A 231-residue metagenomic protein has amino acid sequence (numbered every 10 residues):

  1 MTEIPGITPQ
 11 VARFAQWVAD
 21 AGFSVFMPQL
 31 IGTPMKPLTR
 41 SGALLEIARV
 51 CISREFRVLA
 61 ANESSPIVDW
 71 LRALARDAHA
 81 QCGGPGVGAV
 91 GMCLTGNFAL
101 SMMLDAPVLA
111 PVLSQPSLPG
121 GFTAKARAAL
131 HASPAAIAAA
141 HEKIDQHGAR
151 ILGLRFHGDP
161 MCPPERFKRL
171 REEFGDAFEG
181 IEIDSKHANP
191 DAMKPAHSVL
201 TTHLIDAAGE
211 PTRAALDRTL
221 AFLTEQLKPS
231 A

Functional and structural regions predicted by a protein language model:
M1-A231: N-terminal cap/leader regions of alpha/beta-hydrolase-fold enzymes, predominantly small-molecule hydrolases
